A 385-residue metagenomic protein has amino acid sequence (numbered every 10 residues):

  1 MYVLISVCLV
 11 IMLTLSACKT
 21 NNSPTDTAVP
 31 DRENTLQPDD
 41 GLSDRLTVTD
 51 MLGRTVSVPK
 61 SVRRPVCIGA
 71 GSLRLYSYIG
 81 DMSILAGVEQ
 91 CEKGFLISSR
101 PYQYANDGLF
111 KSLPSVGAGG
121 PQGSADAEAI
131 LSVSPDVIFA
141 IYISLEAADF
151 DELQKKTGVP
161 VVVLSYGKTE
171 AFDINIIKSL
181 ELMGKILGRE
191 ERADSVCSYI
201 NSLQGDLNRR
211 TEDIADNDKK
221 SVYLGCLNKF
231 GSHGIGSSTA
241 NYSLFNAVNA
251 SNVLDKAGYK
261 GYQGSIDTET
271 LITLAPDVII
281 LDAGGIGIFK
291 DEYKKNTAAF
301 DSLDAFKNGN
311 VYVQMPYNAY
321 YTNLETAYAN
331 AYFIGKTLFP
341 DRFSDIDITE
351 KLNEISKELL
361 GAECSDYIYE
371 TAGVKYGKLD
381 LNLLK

Functional and structural regions predicted by a protein language model:
M1-I5: Bacterial N-terminal signal peptides that target proteins for export
L13-A17: C-terminal motif of bacterial Sec signal peptides marking the signal peptidase cleavage site
K19-N21: Bacterial signal peptide processing site
D40-G41, L46-M51, P59-I97: Extracytoplasmic strand-loop-helix segments at the start of, or within, the mature domains of secreted/periplasmic
M51-G53, S112-D126, G258-T268: Short helix-initiation/N-cap motifs at beta->coil->alpha
T55, D149-F230, D255, N310-K375 (+1 more regions): Extracytoplasmic substrate-binding proteins
L73-S132, V137, Y142, A250-V253: A short, structured surface patch at a secondary-structure boundary
G119-G120, S237-Y262: Alpha-helical, coiled-coil/dimerization segments enriched in small aliphatic residues
